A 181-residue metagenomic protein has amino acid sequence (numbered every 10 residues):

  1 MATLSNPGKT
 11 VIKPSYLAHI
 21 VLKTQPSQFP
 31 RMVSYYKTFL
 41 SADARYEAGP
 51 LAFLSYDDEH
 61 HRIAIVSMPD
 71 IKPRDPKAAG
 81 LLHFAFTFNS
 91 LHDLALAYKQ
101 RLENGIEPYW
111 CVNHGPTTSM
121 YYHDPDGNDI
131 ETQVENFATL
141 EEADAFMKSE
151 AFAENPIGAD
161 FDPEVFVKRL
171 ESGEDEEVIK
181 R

Functional and structural regions predicted by a protein language model:
M1-P30, F84, A143-R181: N-terminal beta-strand motif that seeds the catalytic metal site of vicinal oxygen chelate
A2, H19, F29-K37, I63-I65 (+4 more regions): Catalytic cores of nucleotide-enabled group-transfer and carboxylate-activating enzymes in metabolic and assembly-line
V11-I12, L22-S67: Core segments of cupin and vicinal oxygen chelate
Y16-P26, P73-Q100, P116-N128: Vicinal oxygen chelate
D43, E107-C111: A short linear hydrophobic-aromatic micro-motif
A48-L51, H114-T118: Short acidic/glycine-enriched loop/turn segments that link adjacent beta-strands
T132-A138: Short beta->alpha transition motifs characteristic of CBS
